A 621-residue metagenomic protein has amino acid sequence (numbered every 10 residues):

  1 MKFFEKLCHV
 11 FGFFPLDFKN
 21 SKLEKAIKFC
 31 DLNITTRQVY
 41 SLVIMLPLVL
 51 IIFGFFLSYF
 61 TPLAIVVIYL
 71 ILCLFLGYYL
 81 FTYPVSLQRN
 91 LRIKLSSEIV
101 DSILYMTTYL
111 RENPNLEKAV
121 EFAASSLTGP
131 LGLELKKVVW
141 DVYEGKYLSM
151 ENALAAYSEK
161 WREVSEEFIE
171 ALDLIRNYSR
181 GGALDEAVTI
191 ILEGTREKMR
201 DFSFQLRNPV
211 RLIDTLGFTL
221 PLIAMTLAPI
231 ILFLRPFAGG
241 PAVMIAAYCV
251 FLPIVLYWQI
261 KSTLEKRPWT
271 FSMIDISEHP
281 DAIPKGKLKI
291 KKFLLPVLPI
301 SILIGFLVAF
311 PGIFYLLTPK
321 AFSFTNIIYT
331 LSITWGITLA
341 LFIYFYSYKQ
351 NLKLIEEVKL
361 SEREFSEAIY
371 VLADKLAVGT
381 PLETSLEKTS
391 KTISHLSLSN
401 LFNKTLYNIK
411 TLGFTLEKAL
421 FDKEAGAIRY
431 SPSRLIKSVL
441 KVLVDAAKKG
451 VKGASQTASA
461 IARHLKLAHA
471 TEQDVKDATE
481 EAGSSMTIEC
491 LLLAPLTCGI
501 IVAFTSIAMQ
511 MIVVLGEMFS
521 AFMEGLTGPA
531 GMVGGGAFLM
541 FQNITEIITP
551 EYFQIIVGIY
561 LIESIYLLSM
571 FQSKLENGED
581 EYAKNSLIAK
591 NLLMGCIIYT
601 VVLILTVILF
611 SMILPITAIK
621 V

Functional and structural regions predicted by a protein language model:
M1-K19, A156-A183, D422-T457: Short, non-transmembrane cytosolic segments of multipass membrane proteins
M1-L32, T82, L256-K287, I313-L317 (+3 more regions): Membrane-cytosol interface segments
C8-L57, L91-S97, D173-L220, M225-G239 (+5 more regions): Membrane-interface, cytosolic juxtamembrane amphipathic helix immediately N-terminal to a transmembrane helix, enriched
S21, N33-R37, K320-I328, A521-I556: Interfacial loop/helix-cap signal at membrane boundaries in integral membrane proteins
P47-I68, G217-G240, I304-S323, P495-S520 (+2 more regions): Juxtamembrane "helix exit" motif at the C-terminal ends of alpha-helical transmembrane segments in multi-pass membrane
Y59-C73, F237-F251, P319-I337, E546-I559: Hydrophobic alpha-helical transmembrane segments
V66-Y157, P284-L298, F306, P311-G426 (+6 more regions): Juxtamembrane/interface alpha-helical elements of multi-pass membrane proteins
V66-Y79, G240-V255, G336-L341, E517-G531 (+2 more regions): Small-residue-enriched core segments of transmembrane alpha-helices in multipass membrane transport and channel
